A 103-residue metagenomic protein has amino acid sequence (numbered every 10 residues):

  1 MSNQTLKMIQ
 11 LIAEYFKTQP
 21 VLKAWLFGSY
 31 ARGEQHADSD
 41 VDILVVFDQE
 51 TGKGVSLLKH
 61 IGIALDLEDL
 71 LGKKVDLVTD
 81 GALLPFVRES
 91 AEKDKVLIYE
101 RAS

Functional and structural regions predicted by a protein language model:
M1-K23, R32-A37, E50-S103: Catalytic core of pol beta-like nucleotidyltransferases
L26, V41-I43: A structural signal for short, well-ordered beta-strand segments
S29: P-loop (Walker A) phosphate-binding loop of NTP-binding proteins
L44-D48: Short hydrophobic/aromatic beta-strand micro-patches that form the beta-sheet surface supporting nucleotide- or nucleic
